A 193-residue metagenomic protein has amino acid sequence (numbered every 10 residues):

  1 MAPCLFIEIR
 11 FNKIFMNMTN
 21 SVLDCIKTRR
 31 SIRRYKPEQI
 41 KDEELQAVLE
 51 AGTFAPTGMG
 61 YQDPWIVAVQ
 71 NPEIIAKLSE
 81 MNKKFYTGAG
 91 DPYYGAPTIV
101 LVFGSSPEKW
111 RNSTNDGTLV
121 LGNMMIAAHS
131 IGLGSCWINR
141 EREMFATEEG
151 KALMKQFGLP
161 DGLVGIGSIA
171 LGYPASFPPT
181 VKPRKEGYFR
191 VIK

Functional and structural regions predicted by a protein language model:
I7-I9: N-terminal polybasic/positive-inside topogenic patches
F11-K193: Acidic, surface-exposed loops and disordered segments
